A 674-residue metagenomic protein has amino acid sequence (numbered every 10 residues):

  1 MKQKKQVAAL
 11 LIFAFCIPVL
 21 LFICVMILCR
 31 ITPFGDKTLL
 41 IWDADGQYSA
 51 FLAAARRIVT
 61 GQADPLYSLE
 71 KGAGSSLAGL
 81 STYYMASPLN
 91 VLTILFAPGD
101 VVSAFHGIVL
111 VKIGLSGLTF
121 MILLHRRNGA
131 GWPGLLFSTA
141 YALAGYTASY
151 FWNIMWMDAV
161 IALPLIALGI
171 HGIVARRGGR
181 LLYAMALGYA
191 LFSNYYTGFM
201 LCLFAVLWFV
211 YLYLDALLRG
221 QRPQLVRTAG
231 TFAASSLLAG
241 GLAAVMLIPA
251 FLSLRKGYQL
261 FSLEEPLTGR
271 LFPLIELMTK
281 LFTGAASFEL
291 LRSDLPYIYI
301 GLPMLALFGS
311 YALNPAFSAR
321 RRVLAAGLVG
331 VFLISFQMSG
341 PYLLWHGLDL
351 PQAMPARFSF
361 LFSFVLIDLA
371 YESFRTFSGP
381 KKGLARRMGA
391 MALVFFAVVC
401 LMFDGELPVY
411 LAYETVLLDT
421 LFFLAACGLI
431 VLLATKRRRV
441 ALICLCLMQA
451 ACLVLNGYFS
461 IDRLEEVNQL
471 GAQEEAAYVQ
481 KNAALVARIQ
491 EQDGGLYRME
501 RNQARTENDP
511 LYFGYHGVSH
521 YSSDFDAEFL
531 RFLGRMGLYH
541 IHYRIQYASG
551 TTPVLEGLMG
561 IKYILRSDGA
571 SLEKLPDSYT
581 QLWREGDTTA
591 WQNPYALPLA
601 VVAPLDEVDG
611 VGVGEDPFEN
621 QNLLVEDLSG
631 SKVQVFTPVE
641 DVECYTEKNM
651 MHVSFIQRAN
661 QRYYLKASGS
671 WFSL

Functional and structural regions predicted by a protein language model:
M1-I31, R227, T231, L432-L445: Start-transfer (signal-anchor) and selected internal transmembrane alpha helices of multi-pass inner/ER membrane
L21-G117, T139-I161, M200, L254-Q259 (+4 more regions): Membrane-interface coil-to-helix junctions
K37, I430, L555-L674: Flexible, solvent-exposed extracytoplasmic
G46-R57, S75, P88, T228-A229 (+8 more regions): Periplasmic/ER-lumenal interhelical loops and adjacent helix-loop junctions in multi-pass membrane proteins
A73, L187, M448-A476, A487-L558 (+2 more regions): Extracytoplasmic/lumenal acceptor-recognition loop(s) of multi-pass membrane glycoenzymes
L110-R127, W132-A216, T228-F251, K256 (+2 more regions): Membrane-embedded helix bundles of polyisoprenyl
S116-L123, A162-V174, L203-Y211, L305-A312 (+3 more regions): Transmembrane alpha-helical segments
I173-G179, T197, V323-Y478: Contiguous transmembrane helix-bundle modules in multi-pass membrane proteins
